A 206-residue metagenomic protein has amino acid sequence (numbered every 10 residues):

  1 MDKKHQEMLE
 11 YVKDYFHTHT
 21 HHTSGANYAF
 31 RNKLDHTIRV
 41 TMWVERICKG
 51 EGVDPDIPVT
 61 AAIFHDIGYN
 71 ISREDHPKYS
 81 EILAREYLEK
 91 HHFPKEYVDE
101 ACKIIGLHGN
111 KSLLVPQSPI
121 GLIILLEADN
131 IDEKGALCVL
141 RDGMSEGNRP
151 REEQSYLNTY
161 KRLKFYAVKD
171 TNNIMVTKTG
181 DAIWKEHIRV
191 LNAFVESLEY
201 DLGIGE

Functional and structural regions predicted by a protein language model:
D2-E7, G25-G52, F64, F93 (+1 more regions): Divalent metal-dependent phosphate-bond-processing catalytic cores, especially two-metal-ion Mg2+/Mn2+ enzymes that act
E7-V12, V53-P58: Short coil-to-beta-strand
L9-Y28: N-terminal export signals and maturation junctions of secreted/periplasmic proteins
T18-T23, G50, R73-P77, F93: Acidic catalytic motifs of isoprenoid enzymes
V40, H76-K90: An active-site-proximal "capping" alpha-helix that borders the catalytic cofactor pocket
D54-S72, H76, S80, A101-N110: His-Asp-centered metal-binding catalytic motifs of divalent-metal-dependent phosphohydrolases/nucleases
